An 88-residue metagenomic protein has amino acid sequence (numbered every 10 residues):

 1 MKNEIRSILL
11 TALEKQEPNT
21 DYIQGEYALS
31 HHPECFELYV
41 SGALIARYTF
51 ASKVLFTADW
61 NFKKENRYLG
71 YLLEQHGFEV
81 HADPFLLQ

Functional and structural regions predicted by a protein language model:
M1-Q88: Terminal leader/tail segments of proteins
